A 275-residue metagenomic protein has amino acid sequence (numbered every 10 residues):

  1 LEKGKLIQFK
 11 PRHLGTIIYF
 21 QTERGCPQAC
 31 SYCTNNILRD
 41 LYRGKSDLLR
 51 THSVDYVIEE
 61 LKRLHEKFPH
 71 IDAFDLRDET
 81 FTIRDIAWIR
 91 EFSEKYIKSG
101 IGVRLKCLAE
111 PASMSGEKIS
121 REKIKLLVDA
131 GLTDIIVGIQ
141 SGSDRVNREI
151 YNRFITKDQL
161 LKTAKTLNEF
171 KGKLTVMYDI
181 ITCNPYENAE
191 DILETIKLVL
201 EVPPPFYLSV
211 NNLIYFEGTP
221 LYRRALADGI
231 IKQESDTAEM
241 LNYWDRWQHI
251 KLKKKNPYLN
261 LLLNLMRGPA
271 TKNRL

Functional and structural regions predicted by a protein language model:
E2-G172, T182: Radical SAM [4Fe-4S] cluster-binding motif and immediate context
E2-Q8, I17-Y19, T175, E190-L275: C-terminal accessory regions of radical SAM enzymes
Q28, R39, S141, Y186 (+3 more regions): Short, flexible micro-motifs
T51, Y186-A189: Conserved aromatic
E79-T82, E110-A112, I181-Y186, V210-L221: Short, solvent-exposed turn/loop segments enriched in Gly/Ser/Thr/Pro and often Arg
I86-A87, E187, L226: Short, function-defining helix-loop hinge/capping sites that tune catalysis or transport
